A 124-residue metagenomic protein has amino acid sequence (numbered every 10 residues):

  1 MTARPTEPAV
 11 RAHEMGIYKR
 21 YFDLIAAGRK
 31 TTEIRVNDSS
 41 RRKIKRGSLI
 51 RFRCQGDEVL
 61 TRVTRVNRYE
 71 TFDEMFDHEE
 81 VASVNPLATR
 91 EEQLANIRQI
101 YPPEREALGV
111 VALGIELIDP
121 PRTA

Functional and structural regions predicted by a protein language model:
M1-I44, L117: Compositionally biased, charged N-terminal/linker segments
A9, D57-L60, A107-G109: A short, structural micro-pattern
G47-Q55: Short conserved beta-strand and strand-loop elements enriched in small hydrophobics with frequent Asp/Gly
S48, V59-R68: Short beta-strand-centered aromatic/proline hotspots
C54, T64-V66, L87: Propeptide-to-catalytic entry region of secreted or membrane-anchored zinc metalloproteases
N67-E70, D119: A generic structural motif
Y69-A82: Short, solvent-exposed secondary-structure boundary/capping segments
E80-A124: Glycine- and charge-enriched low-complexity intrinsically disordered segments
